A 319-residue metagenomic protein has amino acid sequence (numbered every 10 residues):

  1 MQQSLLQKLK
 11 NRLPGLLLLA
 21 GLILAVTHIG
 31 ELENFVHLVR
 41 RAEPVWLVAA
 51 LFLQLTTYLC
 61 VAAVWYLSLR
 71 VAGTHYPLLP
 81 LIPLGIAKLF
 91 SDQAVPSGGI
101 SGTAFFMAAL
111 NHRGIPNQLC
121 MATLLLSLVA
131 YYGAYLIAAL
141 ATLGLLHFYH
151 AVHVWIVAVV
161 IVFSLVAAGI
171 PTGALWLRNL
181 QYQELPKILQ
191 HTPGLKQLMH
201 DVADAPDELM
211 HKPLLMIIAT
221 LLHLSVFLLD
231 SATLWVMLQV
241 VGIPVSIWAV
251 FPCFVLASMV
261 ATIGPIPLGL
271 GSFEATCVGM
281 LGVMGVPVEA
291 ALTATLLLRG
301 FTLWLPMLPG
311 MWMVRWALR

Functional and structural regions predicted by a protein language model:
M1-I86, L145, A151-T262, T293 (+1 more regions): Predominantly cytoplasmic-facing regulatory/coupling regions of multi-pass membrane proteins
L67, G99-N111, A141, P265-V283: Re-entrant/interfacial helical elements at transmembrane boundaries that shape and gate the permeation pathway
A72-G73, N111-I115, V241-G242, L281-V286: Short helix-loop-helix connector
L79-P80, S101-T103, H112-L128, P287-L297: Membrane-interface alpha-helices at helix entry/exit sites of multi-pass transporters
I86-A104, H112, P206: Short intracellular "coupling" helices and adjacent cytoplasmic loop segments at the cytosolic face of multi-pass
A87-P96, F254-E274: Transmembrane alpha-helix interface/packing and boundary motifs in multi-pass membrane proteins, characterized by
S91, V95, L119-L140, V166 (+1 more regions): Membrane-embedded alpha-helical segments of transport systems, primarily multispan ion/solute transporters
F105, A109, M121-S127, L136 (+2 more regions): Hydrophobic alpha-helical membrane segments of integral membrane proteins
